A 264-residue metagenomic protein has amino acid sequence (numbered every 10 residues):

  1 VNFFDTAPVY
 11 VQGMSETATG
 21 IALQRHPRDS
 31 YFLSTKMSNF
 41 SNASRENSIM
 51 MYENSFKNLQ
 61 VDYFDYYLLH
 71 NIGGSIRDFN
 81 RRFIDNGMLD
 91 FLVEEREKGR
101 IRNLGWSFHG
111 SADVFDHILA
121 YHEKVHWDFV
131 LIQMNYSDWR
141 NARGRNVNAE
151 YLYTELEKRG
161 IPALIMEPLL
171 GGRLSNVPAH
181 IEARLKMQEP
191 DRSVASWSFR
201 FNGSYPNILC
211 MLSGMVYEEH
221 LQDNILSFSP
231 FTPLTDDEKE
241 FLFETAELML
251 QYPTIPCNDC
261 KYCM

Functional and structural regions predicted by a protein language model:
V1-N2, E94, K124-H126, Y151-M264: Structured C-terminal cap/extension of enzyme domains
V1-Y31, D62, D90-E97: N-terminal binding-site loop/beta-alpha segment at the start of enzyme catalytic domains that lines or forms
F3-Y10, R102-S107, C210-L212: Short catalytic-loop micro-motif centered on adjacent basic/acidic residues
D5-T6, T35, I165: Hydrophobic residues in well-ordered beta-strands that form the structural core
Y10, M14, H109-G110, V216: Short beta->alpha linker loops
S15-T19, A112-D116, L221: Short, well-ordered alpha-helical microsegments
M37-S41: The substrate-binding groove and active-site-proximal loops of carbohydrate-active enzymes, especially glycoside
N42-I165, L169-L170, N176-V177, I181-E182 (+2 more regions): Glycine/proline-rich, positively charged, aromatic-decorated active-site loop/lid region on the catalytic face
